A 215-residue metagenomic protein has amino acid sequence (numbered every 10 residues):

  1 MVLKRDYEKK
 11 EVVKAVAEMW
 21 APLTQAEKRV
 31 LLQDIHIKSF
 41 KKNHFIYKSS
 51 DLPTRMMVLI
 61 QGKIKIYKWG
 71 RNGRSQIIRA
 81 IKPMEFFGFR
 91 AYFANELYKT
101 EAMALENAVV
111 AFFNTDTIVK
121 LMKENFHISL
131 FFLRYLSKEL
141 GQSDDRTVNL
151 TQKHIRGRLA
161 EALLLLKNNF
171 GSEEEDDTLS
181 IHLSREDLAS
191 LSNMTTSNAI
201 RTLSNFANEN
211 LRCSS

Functional and structural regions predicted by a protein language model:
M1-K42, F86, A91-F93: Cyclic nucleotide-binding regulatory module and flanking cytosolic helices
M19, H44-E106: Cyclic nucleotide-binding regulatory domains
E27-K28, R79-G141: Cyclic-nucleotide recognition modules
R29-V30, I46-S50, E173: Short loop/turn motifs at secondary-structure junctions and domain boundaries
V119-K123, Q142-Q152, F170-E174: Short helix-to-loop capping/linker segments positioned immediately adjacent to catalytic or ligand/cofactor-binding
A162-L166: Short amphipathic alpha-helical elements of helix-turn-helix/winged-helix folds
N168-S215: Phosphate-/nucleic-acid-contacting segments
